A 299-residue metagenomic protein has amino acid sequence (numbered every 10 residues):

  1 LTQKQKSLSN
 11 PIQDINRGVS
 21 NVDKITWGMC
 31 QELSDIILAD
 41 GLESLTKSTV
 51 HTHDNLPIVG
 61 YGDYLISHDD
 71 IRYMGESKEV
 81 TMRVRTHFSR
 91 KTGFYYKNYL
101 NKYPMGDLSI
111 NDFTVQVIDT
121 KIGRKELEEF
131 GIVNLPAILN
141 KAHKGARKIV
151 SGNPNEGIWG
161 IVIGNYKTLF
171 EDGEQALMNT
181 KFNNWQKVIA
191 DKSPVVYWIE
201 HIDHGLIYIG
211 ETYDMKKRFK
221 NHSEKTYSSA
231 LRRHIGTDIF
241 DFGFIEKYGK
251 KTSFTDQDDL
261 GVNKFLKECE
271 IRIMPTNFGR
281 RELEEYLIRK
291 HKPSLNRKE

Functional and structural regions predicted by a protein language model:
L1-R72, K78-I207, E211-E299: Boundary/linker segments flanking structured domains
